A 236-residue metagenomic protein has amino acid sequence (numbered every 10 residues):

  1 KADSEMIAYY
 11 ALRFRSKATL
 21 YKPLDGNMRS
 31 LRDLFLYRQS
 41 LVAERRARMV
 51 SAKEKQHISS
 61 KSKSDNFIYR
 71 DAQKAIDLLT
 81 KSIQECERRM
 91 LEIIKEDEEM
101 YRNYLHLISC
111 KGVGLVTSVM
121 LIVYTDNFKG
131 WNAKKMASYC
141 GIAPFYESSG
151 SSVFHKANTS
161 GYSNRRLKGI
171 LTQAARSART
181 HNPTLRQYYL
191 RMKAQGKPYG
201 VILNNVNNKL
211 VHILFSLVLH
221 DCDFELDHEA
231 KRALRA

Functional and structural regions predicted by a protein language model:
K1-H106: Long, charge-rich intrinsically disordered scaffolds of nucleic-acid metabolism proteins
F14-T19, D126-G130, S177-T184, I213-L226: Short helix-capping/linker segments at secondary-structure and domain boundaries
T19-R32, S60, S64, H155-N158 (+1 more regions): Short, solvent-exposed helix-loop connector elements
Y21-P23, E54, I93, S149-S152 (+3 more regions): Short coil/turn segments at secondary-structure boundaries
S40, V119, I170-Q173, H212-S216: Short, hydrophobic/amphipathic alpha-helical patches that form generic packing surfaces within helical domains
H106-S109, L115, V119-Q195, Y199 (+1 more regions): Phosphate-backbone recognition surface of nucleic-acid-processing proteins
P183-A236: Acidic, carboxylate-rich catalytic segments that either coordinate divalent cations
